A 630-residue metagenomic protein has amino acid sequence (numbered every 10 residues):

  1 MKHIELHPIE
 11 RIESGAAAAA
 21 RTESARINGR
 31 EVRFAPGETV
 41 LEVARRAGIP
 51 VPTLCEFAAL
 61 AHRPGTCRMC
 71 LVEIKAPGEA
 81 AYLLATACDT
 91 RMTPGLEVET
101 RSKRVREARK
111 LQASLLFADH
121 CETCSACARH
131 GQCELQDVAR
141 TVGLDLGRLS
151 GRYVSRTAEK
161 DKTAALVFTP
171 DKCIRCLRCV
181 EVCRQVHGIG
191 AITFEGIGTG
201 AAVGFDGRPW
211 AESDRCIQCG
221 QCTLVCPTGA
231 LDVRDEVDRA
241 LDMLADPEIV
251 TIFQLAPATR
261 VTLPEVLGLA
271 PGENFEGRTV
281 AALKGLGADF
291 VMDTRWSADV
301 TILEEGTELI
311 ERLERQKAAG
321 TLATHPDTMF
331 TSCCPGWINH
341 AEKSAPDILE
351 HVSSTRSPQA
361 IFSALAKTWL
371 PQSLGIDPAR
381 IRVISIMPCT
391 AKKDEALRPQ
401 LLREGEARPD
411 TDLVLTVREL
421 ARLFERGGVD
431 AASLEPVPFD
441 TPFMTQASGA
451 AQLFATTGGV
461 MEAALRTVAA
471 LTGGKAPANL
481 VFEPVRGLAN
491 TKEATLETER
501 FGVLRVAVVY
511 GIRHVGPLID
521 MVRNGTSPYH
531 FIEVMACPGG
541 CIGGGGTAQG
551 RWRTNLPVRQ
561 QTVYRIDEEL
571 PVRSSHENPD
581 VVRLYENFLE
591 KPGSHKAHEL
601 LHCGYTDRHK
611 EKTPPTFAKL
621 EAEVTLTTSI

Functional and structural regions predicted by a protein language model:
K2-I12, R68-Q218, L224, L231-V250: Fe-S ferredoxin-like electron-transfer domains and their immediately adjacent linker/connector regions across
H3-E10, A16-E23, E56-A59: Ubiquitin-like/PB1-type beta-grasp interaction modules and other compact soluble beta-rich domains
A18-E23, A158-K160, G200-A202, P257-V261: A short alpha-helix capping/helix-coil boundary motif
A35, A164, I174, I217 (+2 more regions): Residue-level recognition of alpha-helix initiation/capping sites
P36-R101, V105, F117, V233-I630: Iron-sulfur-associated redox domains of electron-transfer enzymes in respiratory and anaerobic energy metabolism
G190, T223, L420-F424: Mobile "lid/hinge" segments at catalytic clefts and subdomain interfaces of large enzymes
